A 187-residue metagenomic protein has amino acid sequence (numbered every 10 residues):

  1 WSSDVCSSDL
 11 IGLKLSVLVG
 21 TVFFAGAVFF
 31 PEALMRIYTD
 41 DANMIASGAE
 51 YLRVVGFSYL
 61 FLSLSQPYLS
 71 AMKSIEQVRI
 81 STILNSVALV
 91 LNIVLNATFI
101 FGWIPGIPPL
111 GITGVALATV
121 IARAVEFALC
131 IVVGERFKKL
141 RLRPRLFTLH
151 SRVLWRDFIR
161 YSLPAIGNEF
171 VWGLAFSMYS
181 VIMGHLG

Functional and structural regions predicted by a protein language model:
W1-S7: Short, small-residue-biased leader/transition segments that mark boundaries at the very start of proteins
S3, V55-L62, R156-G187: Transmembrane helix-bundle signature of multi-pass secondary active exporters and lipid flippases
D9-F24, I166: Selective transmembrane-helix segments that form parts of the transport pathway or gating/packing helices in multipass
V22-R53: Short membrane-interface helical motifs at transmembrane helix boundaries in multi-pass membrane transporters
M35-A42, I100-L110, F170-G187: Helix-terminus/linker motif at the lipid-water interface of multi-pass membrane proteins
F61-N85: Membrane-interface junctions at transmembrane-helix termini in multi-pass inner-membrane proteins
V90-A128: Membrane-interface helix-loop junctions in multi-pass transport and translocation proteins
I112, T119, I131-G173: Interhelical loop/hinge segments that connect adjacent transmembrane helices in multipass membrane
